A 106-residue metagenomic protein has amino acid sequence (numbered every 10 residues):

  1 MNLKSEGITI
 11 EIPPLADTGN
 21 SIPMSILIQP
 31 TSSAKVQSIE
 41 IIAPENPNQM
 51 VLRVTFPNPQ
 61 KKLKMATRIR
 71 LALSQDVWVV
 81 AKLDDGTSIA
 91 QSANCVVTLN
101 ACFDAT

Functional and structural regions predicted by a protein language model:
M1-D17, V54: Transition segment at domain starts
E11, P23-P30: Short edge beta-strand/loop segments characteristic of extracellular beta-sandwich folds
S38-I42: Beta-strand signatures of extracellular beta-sandwich domains
P47-R70: An anionic, turn-rich surface loop/hairpin at beta-sheet edges that serves as a generic interaction/coordination patch
A72-D76: Extracellular Ig-like/FN3 beta-sandwich strand-entry sites
S88-S92: Extracellular and select intracellular beta-sandwich modules with Ser/Thr-enriched, small-residue motifs on
N94-N100: Short beta-strand edge segments in extracellular beta-sheet folds
